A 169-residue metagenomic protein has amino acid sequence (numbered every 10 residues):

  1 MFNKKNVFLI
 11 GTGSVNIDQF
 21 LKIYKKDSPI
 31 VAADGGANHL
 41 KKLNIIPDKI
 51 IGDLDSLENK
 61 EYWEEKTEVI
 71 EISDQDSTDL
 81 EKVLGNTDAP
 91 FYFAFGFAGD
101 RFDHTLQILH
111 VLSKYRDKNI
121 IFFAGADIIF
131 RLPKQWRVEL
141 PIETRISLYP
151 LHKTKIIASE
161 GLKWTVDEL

Functional and structural regions predicted by a protein language model:
M1-N3, K22-K25, W63, T87 (+5 more regions): Solvent-exposed alpha-helices and their adjacent loops that cap or buttress functional pockets in soluble metabolic
M1-S14: N-terminal nucleotide-binding beta1-loop-alpha1 segment
K5-V7, K25-I30, I46-D48: Short active-site oxyanion
G13-L21, K25, V31-A33, A37-H39: Metabolite-binding pocket within alpha/beta catalytic cores that recognizes anionic/polar moieties
Q19-L21, H104-I108, L132-Q135, S159-G161: A short secondary-structure junction signal
I23, G35-N119, F123: Acidic/Gly/His-enriched mid-domain segments of enzyme catalytic cores or analogous surface patches that mediate
F122-K134: Short, flexible loop segments at boundaries between secondary-structure elements
L132-L169: Long, charged alpha-helical interface segments
